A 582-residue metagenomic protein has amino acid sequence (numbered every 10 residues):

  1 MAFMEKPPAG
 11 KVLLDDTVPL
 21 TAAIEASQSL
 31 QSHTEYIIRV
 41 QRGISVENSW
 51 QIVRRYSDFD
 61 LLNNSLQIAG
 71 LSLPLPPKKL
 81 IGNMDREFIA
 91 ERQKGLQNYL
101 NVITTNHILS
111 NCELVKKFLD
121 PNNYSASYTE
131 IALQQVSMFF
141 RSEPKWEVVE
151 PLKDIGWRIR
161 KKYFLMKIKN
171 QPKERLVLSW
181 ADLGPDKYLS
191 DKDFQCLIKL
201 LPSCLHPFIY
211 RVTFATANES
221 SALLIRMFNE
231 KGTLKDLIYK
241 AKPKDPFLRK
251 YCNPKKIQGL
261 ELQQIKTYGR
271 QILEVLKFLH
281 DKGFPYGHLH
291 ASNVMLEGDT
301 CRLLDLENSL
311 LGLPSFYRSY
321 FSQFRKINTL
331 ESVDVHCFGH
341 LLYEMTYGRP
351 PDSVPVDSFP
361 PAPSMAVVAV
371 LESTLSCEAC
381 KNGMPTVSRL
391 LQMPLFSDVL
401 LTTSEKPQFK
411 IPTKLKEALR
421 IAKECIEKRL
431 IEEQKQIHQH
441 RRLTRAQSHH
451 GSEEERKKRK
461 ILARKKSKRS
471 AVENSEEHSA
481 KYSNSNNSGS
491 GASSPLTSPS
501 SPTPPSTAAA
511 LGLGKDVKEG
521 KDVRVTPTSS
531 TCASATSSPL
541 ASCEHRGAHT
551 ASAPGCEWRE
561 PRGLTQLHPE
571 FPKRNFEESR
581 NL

Functional and structural regions predicted by a protein language model:
M1-K187, C196, T507, F571-E578: Phox homology (PX) phosphoinositide-binding domain
R211-A222: Short beta-strand micro-motifs within the conserved protein kinase catalytic domain, predominantly in the N-lobe
S220-T233, L237, A241: Conserved short submotifs of the Hanks-type protein kinase catalytic core that shape the nucleotide-binding pocket
Y268-G269: Activation segment signature within eukaryotic-like protein kinase domains
L276-E297, L303: Catalytic-loop of the protein kinase fold
R302, N308-A369: C-lobe/activation-segment region of protein kinase-like
C377-S404: Terminal C-lobe "cap" of eukaryotic-type protein kinase domains
T402-L582: Regulatory extensions appended to serine/threonine kinase catalytic cores
